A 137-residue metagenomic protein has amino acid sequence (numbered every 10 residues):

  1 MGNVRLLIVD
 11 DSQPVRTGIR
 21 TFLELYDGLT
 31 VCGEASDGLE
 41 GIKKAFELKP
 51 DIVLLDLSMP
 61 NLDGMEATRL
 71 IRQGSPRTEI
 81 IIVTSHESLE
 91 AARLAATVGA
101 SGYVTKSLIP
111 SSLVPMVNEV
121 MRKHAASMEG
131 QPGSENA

Functional and structural regions predicted by a protein language model:
G2-V15, I19-L23: Conserved acidic segment of CheY-like receiver
D37-E40, D63-E66: Acidic catalytic/metal-coordinating carboxylates
F46-L48, L70-T78, V98: Conserved phosphotransfer cores of two-component systems
L48-L54: Active-site beta3 strand of CheY-like receiver
M59: Receiver (REC) domain active-site loop signature in two-component systems and cognate sites in sensor histidine kinases
E66, E87-V104, L108, P115: Alpha4 helix (beta4-alpha4-beta5 surface) of REC/receiver domains from two-component response regulators
P115, R122-A137: CheY-like receiver
